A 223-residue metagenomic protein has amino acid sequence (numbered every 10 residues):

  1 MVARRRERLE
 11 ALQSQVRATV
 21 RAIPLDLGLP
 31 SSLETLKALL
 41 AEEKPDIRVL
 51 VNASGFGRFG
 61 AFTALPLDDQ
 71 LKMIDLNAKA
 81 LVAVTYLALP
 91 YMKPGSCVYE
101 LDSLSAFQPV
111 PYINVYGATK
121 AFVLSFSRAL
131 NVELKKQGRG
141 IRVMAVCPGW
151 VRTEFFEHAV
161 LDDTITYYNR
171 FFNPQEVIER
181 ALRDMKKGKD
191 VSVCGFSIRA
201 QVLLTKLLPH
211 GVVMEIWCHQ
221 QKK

Functional and structural regions predicted by a protein language model:
M1-A11: Conserved glycine-rich Rossmann-like NAD(P)H-binding loop of the short-chain dehydrogenase/reductase
V16-S31: Rossmann-fold cofactor-recognition segment
A53-R58: Conserved NAD(P)H cofactor-binding loop of Rossmann-fold oxidoreductase domains
A61-T63, D69-K72: Substrate-binding pocket helix/loop in short-chain dehydrogenase/reductase
T85, T119: Active-site helix of classical SDR
S103: Residue(s) in the substrate-gating loop at a strand-loop-helix junction that position the organic substrate next
A145, I165-V202: C-terminal helical subdomain
